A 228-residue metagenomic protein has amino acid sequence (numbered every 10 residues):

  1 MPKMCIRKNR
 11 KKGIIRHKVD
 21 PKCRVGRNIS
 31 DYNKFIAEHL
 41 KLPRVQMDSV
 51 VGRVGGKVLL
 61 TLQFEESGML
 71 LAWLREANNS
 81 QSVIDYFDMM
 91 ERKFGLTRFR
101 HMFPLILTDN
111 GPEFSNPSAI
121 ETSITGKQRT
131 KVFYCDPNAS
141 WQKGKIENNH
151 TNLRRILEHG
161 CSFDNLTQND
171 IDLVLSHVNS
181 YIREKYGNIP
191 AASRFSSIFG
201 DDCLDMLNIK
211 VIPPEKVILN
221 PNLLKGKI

Functional and structural regions predicted by a protein language model:
M1-S162, L166-T167, D172-H177, R183-E184 (+1 more regions): Secondary-structure boundary/capping micro-motif
